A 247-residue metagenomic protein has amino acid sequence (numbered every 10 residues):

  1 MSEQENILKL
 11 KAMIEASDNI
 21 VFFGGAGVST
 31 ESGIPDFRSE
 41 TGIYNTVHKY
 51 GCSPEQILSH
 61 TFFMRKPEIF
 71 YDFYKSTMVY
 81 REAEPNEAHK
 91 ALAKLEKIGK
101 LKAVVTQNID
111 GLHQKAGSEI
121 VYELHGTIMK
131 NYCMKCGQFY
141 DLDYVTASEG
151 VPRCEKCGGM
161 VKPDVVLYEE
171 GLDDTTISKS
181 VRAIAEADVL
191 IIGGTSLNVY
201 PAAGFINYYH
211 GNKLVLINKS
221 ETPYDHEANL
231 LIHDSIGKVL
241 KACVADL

Functional and structural regions predicted by a protein language model:
M1-L247: Conserved catalytic core of sirtuin-type NAD+-dependent deacylases
